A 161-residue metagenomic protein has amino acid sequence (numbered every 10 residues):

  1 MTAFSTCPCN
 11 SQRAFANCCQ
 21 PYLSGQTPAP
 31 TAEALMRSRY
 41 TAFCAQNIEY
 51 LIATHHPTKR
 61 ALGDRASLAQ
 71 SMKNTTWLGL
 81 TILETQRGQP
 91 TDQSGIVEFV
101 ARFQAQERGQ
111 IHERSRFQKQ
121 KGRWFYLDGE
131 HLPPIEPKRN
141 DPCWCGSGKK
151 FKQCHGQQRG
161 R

Functional and structural regions predicted by a protein language model:
M1-S38: Short, low-complexity N-terminal intrinsically disordered segments enriched in polar/charged residues
T2, R13-A14, N140, K149-K150 (+1 more regions): A short, cysteine/histidine-rich metal-binding "knuckle" motif
N17-C19, K152-H155: Cysteine-centered loop/knuckle micro-motif
R39, F43-Y50: Short helix-adjacent coil turns
A53-I82: Short solvent-exposed beta->alpha transition segments
M72-Q110: Surface-exposed, charged secondary-structure patches
Q110-P137: Short beta-strand edge/turn micro-motifs at domain boundaries
E130-K152: Glycine-rich adenosyl-nucleotide cofactor-binding module
